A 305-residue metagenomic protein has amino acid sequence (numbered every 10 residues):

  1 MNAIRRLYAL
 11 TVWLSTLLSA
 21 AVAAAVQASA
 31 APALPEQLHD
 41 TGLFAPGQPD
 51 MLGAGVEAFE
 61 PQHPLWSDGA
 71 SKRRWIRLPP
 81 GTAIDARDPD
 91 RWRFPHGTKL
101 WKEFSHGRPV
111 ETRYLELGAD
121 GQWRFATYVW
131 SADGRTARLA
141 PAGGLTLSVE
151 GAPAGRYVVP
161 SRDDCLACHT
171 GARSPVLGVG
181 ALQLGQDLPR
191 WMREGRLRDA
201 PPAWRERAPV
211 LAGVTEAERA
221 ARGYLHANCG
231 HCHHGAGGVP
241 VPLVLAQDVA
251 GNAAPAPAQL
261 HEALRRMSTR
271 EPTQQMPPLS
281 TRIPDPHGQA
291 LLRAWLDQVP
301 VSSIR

Functional and structural regions predicted by a protein language model:
M1-R6: N-terminal secretory signal peptides that target proteins for export/translocation
A9-A23: Bacterial N-terminal signal peptides
V26-L78: N-terminal pre-domain segments of enzymes
V26-S29, R91, P109-R305: Sequence context surrounding c-type heme c attachment/ligation sites in exported
I84-P89: Short alpha-helix capping/helix-loop boundary micro-motifs
F94-G97: Short, well-ordered loop/turn sites that connect or cap secondary structure elements
